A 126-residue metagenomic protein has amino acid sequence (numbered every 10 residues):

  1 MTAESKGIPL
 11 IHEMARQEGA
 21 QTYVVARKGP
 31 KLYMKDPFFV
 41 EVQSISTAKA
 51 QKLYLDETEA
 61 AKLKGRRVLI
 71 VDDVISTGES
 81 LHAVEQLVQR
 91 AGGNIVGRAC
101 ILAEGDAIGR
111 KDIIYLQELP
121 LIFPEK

Functional and structural regions predicted by a protein language model:
M1-E4: Short glycine-rich phosphate-binding loop at a beta-alpha junction
K6, G29-P30, L102: Conserved beta-strand edge residues that scaffold enzyme active sites
G7-I11, D106-A107: Short, well-ordered alpha-helical microsegments
P9-E18, V84-E85: Short Gly/Thr/Asp-enriched flexible loops that form oxyanion-binding sites at enzyme active sites
G19-Q21, G92-G93: A short helix->loop->beta-strand "cap" motif at the edges of active sites that frequently abuts
Q21-V68: Short, glycine/charge-rich flexible loops or terminal/linker lids adjacent to PRPP-binding catalytic cores
D73, G78: Conserved G/P- and acidic residue-centered "switch" motifs that form tight phosphate/ATP-binding loops in soluble
H82-K126: PRPP-dependent phosphoribosyltransferase catalytic core
